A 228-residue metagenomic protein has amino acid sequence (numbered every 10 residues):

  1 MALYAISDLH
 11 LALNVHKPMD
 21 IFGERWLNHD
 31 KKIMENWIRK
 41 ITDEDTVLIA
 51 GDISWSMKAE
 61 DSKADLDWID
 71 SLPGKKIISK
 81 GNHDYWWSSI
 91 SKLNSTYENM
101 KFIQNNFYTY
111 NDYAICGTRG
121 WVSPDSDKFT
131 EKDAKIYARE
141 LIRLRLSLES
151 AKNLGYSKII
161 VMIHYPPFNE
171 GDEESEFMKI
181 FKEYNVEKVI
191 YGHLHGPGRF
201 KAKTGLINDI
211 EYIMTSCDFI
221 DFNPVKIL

Functional and structural regions predicted by a protein language model:
A2, V15-Y110, E173-Y184, N208-I210 (+1 more regions): Core catalytic region of metal-dependent phosphoesterases/phosphodiesterases, especially metallo-beta-lactamase-like
A2-D8: Short, hydrophobic/glycine-enriched beta-strand segments
L3, T46, Y113-A114, K158-I160 (+1 more regions): Structural motif
D8, G51-D52, G81-N82, H164 (+1 more regions): Active-site glycine-centered loops adjacent to acidic/histidine catalytic or metal-binding residues that shape
L9-A12, W86-D172: Conserved catalytic scaffold of divalent metal-dependent phosphoesterases
L11, S54-W55, P167, G196: Short active-site segment of divalent metal-dependent hydrolases/proteases that encodes the spacing between
A12-K17, F222: Short N-terminal binding/cap micro-motifs at the start of the first secondary-structure element
I77, P167-L228: Conserved beta-sheet core of the metallophosphoesterase superfamily
